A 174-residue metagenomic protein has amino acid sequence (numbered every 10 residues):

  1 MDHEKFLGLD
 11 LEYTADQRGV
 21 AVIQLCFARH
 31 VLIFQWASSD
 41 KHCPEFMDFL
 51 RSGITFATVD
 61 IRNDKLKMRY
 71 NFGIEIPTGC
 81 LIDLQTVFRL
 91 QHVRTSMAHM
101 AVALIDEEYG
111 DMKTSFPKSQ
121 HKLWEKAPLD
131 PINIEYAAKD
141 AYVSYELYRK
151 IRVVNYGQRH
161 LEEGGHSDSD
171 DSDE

Functional and structural regions predicted by a protein language model:
D2-L7, Y13-K150: Conserved DEDDh/DEDDy metal-dependent 3′-5′ exonuclease domain
K139-E174: Acidic two-metal-ion nuclease catalytic site recognized across multiple nuclease folds, prominently DnaQ/RNase D-T
